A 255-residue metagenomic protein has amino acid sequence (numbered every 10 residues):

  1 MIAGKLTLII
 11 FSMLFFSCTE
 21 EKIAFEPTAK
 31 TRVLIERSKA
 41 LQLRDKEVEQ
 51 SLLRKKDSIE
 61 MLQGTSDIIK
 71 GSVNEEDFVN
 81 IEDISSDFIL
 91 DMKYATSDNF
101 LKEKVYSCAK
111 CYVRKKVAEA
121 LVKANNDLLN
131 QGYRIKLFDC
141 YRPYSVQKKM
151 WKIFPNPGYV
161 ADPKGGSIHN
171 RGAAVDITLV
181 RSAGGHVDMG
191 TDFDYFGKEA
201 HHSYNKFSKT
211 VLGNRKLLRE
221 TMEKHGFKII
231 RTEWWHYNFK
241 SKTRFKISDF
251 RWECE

Functional and structural regions predicted by a protein language model:
M1-K30: Bacterial Sec-dependent N-terminal signal peptides
T19-F138, I153, P157-T232, N238-E255: Extracytoplasmic cell-surface/polysaccharide-interacting catalytic and binding patches
P143: Segments that shape or occlude catalytic/ligand-binding pockets
V146: Short, well-ordered surface patches within globular domains
K149-W151: Metal-dependent catalytic neighborhoods of phosphoester/phosphodiester hydrolases
